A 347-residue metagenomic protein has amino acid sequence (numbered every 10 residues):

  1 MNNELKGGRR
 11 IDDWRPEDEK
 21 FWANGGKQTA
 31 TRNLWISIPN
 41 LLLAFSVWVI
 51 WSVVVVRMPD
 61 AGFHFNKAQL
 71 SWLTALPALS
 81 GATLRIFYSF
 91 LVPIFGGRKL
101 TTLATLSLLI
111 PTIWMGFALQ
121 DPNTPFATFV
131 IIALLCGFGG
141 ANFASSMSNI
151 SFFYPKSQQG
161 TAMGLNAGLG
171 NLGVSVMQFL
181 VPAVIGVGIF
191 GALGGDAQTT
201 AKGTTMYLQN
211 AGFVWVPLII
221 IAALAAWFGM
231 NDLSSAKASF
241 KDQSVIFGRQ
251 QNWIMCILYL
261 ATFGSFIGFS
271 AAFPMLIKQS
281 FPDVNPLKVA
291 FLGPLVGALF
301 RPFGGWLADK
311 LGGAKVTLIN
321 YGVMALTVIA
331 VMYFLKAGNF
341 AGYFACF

Functional and structural regions predicted by a protein language model:
R32-F63, M177, F269-P274: Extracytoplasmic
W51-V56, Q250-P302: Extracytoplasmic gate region of multi-pass secondary transporters
W72-F90, F291-F303: Central cavity-lining transmembrane alpha-helices of secondary-active solute carriers, predominantly the Major
I94-T105, D309-G322: Cytoplasmic membrane-interface "Motif A"-like loop-to-helix N-cap segments of 12-TM Major Facilitator Superfamily
P111, P125-A141, A341-F347: Hydrophobic core of transmembrane alpha-helices in multi-pass small-molecule transporters, especially MFS/SLC-type
G160-G186: Glycine-rich segments within core transmembrane alpha-helices of 12-TM secondary carriers
G186, V216-A236: C-terminal membrane-cytosol helix-exit motif in multi-pass small-molecule transporters
A314-F347: C-terminal transmembrane helical hairpin of 12-TM major facilitator-type secondary transporters
